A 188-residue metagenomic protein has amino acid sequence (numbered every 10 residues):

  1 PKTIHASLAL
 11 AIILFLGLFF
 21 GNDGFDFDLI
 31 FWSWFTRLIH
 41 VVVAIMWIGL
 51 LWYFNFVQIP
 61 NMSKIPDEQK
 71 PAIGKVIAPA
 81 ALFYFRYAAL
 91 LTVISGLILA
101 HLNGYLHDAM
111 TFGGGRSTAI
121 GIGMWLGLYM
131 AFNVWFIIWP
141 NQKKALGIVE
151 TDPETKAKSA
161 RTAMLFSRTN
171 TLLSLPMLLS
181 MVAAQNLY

Functional and structural regions predicted by a protein language model:
P1-Y188: Polytopic transmembrane helical bundles with strong interfacial aromatic enrichment
